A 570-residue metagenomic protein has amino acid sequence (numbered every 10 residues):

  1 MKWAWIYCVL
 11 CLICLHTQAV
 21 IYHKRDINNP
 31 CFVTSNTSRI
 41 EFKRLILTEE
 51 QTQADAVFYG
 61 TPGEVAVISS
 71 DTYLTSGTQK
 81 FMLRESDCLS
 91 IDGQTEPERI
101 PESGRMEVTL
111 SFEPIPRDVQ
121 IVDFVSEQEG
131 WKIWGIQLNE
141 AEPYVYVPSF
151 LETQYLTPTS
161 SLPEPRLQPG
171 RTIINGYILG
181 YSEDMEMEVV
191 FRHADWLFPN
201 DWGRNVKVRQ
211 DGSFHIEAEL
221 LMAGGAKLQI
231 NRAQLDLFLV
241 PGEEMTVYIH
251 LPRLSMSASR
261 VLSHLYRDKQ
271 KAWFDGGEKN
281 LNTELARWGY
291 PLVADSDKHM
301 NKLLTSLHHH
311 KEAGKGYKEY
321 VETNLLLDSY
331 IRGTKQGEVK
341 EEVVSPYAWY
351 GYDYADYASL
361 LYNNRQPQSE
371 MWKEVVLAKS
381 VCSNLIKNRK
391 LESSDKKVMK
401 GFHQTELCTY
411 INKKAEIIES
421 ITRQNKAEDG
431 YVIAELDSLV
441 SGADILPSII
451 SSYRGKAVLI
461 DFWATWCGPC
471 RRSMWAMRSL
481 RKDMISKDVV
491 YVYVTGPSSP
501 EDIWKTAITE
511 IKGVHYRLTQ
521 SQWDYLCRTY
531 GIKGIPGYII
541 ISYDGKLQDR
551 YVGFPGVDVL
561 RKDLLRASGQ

Functional and structural regions predicted by a protein language model:
E49-T61: Short, well-ordered beta-strand segments enriched in hydrophobic/aromatic residues
R84-I121, S126-E129: Short, solvent-exposed, Trp/other aromatic-anchored flexible loops in extracytoplasmic proteins
E164-P165, P169, P241-K456: Oxidative protein folding and maturation machinery
R166-E186: Structural motif
K456-A457, M474-V494, K562, R566-A567: Conserved helix-turn-beta segment immediately C-terminal to the redox Cys motif in thioredoxin-like folds
F462-S479: Conserved redox-active cysteine motifs that mediate thiol-disulfide chemistry, especially di-cysteine Cys-X(1-2)-Cys
K482-W523, R528-I535: Conserved segment of the thioredoxin-like fold in thiol-based oxidoreductases
S521-L565: Thiol/disulfide oxidoreductase modules built on the thioredoxin-like
